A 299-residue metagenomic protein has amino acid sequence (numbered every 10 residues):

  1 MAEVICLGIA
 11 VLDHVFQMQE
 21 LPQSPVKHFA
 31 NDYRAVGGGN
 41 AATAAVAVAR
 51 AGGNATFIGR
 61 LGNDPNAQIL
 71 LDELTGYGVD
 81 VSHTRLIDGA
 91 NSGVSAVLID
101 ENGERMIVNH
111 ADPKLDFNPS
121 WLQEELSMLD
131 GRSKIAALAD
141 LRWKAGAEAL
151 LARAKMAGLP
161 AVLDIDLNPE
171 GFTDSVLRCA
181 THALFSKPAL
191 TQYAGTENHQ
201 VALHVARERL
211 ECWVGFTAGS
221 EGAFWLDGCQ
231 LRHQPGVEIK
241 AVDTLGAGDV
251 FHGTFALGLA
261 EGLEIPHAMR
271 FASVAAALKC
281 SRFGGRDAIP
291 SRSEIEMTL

Functional and structural regions predicted by a protein language model:
M1-A10, E73-L86, L98-R232: Ribokinase/PfkB-type carbohydrate-kinase core domain
M1-R60, P65-I69, G76: Glycine-rich phosphate/adenosyl-contacting loop at the front of the ribokinase-like
M1-V4, H199-L299: Conserved phosphate-binding/catalytic region of the ribokinase-like
H28-G39, T43, P65, I87-N91 (+5 more regions): Residues at secondary-structure transition points
V48, F57, L74, A96 (+2 more regions): Hydrophobic packing within well-folded, soluble alpha/beta domains
A49, K155, A260: Gly/Ala-rich phosphate-binding loop of Rossmann-like dinucleotide-binding domains, activating on the conserved
A51, A90-G93, G219: Short, basic and Ser/Thr-rich N-terminal targeting/leader segments
